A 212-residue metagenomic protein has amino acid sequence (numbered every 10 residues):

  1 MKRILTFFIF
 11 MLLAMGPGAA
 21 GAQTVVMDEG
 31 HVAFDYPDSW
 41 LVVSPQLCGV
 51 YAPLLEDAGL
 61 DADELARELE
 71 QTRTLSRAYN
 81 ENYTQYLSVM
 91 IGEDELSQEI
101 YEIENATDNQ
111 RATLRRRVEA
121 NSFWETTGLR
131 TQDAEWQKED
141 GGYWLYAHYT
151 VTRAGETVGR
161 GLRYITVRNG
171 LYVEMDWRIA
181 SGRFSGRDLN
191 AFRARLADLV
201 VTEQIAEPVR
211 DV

Functional and structural regions predicted by a protein language model:
M1-I4: Positively charged n-region of N-terminal signal peptides that target proteins for export
T6-G16: Bacterial N-terminal signal peptides
E29-V50: Proline-anchored loop/turn motifs at beta-strand termini and strand-loop-strand connectors
H31, D35, N109, T113 (+1 more regions): Extracytoplasmic/secreted proteins, especially bacterial periplasmic and envelope-associated proteins
V32, Y79-E81, E102, A106 (+1 more regions): Extracytoplasmic/periplasmic, Sec-exported soluble proteins
W40, N169-V212: Surface-exposed amphipathic alpha-helical segments
Q46-R168, V173-E174: Conserved polar/disulfide-associated segments of primarily extracytoplasmic proteins
